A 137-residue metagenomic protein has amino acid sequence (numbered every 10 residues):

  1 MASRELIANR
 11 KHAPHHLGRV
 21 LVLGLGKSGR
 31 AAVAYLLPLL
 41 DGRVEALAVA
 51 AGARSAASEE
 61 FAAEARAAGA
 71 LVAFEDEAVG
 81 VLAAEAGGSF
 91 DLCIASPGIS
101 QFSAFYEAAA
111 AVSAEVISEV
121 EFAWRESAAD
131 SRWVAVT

Functional and structural regions predicted by a protein language model:
M1-S118, F122: N-terminal leader/targeting and accessory segments in enzymes
R125-S131: Phosphate-binding P-loop
V134-V136: Hydrophobic anchor at the beta1->P-loop junction of P-loop NTPases
